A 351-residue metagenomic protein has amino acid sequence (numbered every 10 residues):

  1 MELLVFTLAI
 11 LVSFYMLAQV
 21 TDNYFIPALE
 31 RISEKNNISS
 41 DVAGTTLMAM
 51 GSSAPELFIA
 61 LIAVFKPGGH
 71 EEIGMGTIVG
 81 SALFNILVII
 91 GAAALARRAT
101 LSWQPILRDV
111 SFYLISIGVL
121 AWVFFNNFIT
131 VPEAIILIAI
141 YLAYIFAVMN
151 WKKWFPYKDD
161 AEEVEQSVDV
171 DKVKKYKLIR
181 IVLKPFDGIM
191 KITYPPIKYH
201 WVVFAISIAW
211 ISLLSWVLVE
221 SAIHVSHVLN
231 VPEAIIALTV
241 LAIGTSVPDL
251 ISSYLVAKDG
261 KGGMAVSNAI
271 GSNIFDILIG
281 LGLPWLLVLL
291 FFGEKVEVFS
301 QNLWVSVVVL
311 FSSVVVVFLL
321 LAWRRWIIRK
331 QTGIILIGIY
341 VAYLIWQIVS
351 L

Functional and structural regions predicted by a protein language model:
M1-L351: Hydrophobic alpha-helical segments, chiefly the membrane-spanning helices and signal/signal-anchor peptides
